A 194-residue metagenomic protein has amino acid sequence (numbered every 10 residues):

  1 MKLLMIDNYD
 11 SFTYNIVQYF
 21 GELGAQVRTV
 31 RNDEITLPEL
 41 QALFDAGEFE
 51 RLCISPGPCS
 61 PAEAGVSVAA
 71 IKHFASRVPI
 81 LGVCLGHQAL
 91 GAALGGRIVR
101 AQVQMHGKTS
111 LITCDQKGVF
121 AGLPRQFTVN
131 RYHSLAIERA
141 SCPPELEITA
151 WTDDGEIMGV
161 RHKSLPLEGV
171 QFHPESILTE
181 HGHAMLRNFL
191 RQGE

Functional and structural regions predicted by a protein language model:
M1-L4: Extreme N-terminal starter segment of soluble prokaryotic enzymes
T13: Active-site-adjacent helical/loop segments in soluble small-molecule enzymes
Y19-A25: A short, Lys/Arg-enriched amphipathic alpha-helix followed by its capping loop at the start of a domain
Q26-I35: A short beta-strand-loop structural module common to alpha/beta enzyme folds
T36-E48, S141: Short amphipathic alpha-helix with an adjacent loop that forms part of the alpha/beta core around
F44, F49-G122, L186: Cysteine-nucleophile active-site neighborhood
G118-S164: Catalytic beta-strand/loop cores that center a nucleophilic Ser/Cys/Thr and support acyl-enzyme chemistry
I177-E194: Acyltransferase
